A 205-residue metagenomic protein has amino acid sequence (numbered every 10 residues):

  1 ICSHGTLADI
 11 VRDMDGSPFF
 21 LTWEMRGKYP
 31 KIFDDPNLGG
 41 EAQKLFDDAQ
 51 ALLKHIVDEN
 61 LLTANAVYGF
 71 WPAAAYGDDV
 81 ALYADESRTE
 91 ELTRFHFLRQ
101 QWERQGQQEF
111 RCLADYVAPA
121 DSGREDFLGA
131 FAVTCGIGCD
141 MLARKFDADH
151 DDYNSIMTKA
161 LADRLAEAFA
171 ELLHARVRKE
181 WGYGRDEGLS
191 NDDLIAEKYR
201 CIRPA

Functional and structural regions predicted by a protein language model:
I1-I156, A160, R178-Y183: Active-site loops and adjacent core secondary-structure elements that bind or stabilize anionic groups
R124, M157, D163-A168, L173-A205: C-terminal amphipathic alpha-helical interaction region
